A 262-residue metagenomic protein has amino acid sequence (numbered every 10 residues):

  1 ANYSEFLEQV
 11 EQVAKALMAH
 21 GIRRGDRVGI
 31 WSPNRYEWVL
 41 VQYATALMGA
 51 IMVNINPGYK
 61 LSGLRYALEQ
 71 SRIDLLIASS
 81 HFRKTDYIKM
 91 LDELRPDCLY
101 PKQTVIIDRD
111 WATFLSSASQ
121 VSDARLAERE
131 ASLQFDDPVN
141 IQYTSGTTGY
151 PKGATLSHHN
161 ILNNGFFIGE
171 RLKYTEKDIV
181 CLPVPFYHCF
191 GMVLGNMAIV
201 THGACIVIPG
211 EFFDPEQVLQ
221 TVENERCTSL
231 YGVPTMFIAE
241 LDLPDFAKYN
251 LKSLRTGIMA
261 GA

Functional and structural regions predicted by a protein language model:
A1-Y43, K60-R65, A112-S119, S132-L133 (+1 more regions): Conserved AMP-binding/adenylate-forming core of the ANL superfamily
L7-Q12, F135, N140, A154-T175 (+3 more regions): Conserved structural elements of the adenylate-forming
A14-K15, D26-R27, P33-V53, P57-L61 (+4 more regions): A short helix-loop-beta submotif of the ANL/AMP-binding
V28, T45, P138, T144-T147 (+5 more regions): Conserved S/T- and glycine-rich ATP-binding loop of Class I adenylate-forming
P33-R35, V184-H188: AMP-binding (ANL) adenylation modules
L61, E69, D74-L75, F82-T113 (+1 more regions): Conserved adenylate-forming
I106-R109, S119-Y143, Y150, T155 (+1 more regions): Conserved pre-ATP/AMP-binding loop-to-beta segment of ANL
L162-I179, C189-S229, A239, L243-P244: Conserved AMP-binding/adenylation subdomain of ANL enzymes
